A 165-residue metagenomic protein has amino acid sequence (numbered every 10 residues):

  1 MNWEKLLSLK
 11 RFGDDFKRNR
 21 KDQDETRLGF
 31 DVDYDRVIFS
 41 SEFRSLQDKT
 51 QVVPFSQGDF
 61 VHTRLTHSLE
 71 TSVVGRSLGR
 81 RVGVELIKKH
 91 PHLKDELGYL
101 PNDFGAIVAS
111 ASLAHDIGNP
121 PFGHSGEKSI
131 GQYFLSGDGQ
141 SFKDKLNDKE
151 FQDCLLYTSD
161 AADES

Functional and structural regions predicted by a protein language model:
M1-N19: Extreme N-terminal leader/anchor segments
K21, D33, V37, S45-L69: Active-site flanking loop/helix segments enriched in acidic
D31, K88-S112: Alpha-helical scaffolds flanking conserved acidic
S41-V53, G98-G105: Active-site-adjacent bridging/hinge elements
T71, H115: Divalent metal-coordination and catalytic microenvironments
D116-S125: Conserved phosphate/anionic-ligand binding catalytic regions in large, soluble enzymes, centered on
H124-L146: Post-HEXXH active-site segment of zinc metalloproteases
Y157-E164: Conserved small/polar residues in nucleotide/adenosyl-binding loops
